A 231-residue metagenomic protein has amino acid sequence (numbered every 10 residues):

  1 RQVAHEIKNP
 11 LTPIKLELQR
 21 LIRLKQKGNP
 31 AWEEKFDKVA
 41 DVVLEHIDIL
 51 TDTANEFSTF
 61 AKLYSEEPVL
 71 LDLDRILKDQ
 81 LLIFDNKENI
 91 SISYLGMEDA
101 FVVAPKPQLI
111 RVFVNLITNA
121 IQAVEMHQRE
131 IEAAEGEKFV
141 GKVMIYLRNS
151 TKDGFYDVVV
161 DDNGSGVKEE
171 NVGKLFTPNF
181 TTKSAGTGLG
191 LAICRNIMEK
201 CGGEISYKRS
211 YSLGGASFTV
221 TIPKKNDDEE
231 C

Functional and structural regions predicted by a protein language model:
E6, L11-D48, R129: Histidine phosphotransfer helical core of two-component systems
G28-N29, E34-L63, E67-K87: Conserved DHp (HisKA) dimerization/phosphotransfer helix of two-component histidine kinases, i.e., the long coiled-coil
L73, G166-K174: Short helix N-cap motif at coil->helix boundaries in the Bergerat
S91-F101: Conserved catalytic submotifs in the C-terminal HATPase_c
A123-G154: ATP-lid-like helix-loop hinge signature
G190, C194: Short alpha-helical Gxxx[C/S/T] motif in the catalytic ATP-binding
G203-E204: Conserved glycine-rich
